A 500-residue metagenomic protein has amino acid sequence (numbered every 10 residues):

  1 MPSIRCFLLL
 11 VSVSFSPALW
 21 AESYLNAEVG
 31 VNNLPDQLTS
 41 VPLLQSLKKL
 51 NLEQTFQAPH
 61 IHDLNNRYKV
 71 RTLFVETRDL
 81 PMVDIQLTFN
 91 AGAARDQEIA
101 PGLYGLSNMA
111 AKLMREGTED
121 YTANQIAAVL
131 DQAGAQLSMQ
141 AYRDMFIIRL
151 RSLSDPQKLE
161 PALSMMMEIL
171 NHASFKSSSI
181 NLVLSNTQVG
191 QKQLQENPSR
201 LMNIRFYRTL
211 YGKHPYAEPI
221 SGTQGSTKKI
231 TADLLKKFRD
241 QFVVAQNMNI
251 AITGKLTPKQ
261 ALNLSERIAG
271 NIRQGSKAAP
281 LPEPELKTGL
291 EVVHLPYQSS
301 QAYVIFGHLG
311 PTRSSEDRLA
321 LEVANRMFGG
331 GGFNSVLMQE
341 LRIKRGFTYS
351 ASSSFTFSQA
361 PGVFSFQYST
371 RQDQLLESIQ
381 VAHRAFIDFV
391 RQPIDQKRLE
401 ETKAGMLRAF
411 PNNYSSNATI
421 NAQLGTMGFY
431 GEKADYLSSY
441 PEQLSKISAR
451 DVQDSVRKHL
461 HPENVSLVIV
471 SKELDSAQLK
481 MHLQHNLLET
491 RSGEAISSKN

Functional and structural regions predicted by a protein language model:
M1-L8: Bacterial N-terminal signal peptides that target proteins for export
S14-S16: N-terminal signal peptide c-region/cleavage motif recognized by signal peptidases
E22-V129, A133, R149-S152, S164 (+2 more regions): His/Glu-rich zincin catalytic helix
L34-L64, R208-M248, P280-E285, F410 (+1 more regions): Histidine-acidic residue clusters that define the catalytic metal-binding segment of zinc metallopeptidase domains
L80-K112, Y121-L170, Q188, S199-G225 (+7 more regions): M16 family metallopeptidases and their MPP-like homologs
Q140-D144, I180, L286: Short, glycine-/polar-rich solvent-exposed loops and beta-turns at beta-strand/coil boundaries
L184, L281-L290, R398-G405: Short proline/glycine- and acidic-rich turn/helix-capping motifs at secondary-structure junctions
